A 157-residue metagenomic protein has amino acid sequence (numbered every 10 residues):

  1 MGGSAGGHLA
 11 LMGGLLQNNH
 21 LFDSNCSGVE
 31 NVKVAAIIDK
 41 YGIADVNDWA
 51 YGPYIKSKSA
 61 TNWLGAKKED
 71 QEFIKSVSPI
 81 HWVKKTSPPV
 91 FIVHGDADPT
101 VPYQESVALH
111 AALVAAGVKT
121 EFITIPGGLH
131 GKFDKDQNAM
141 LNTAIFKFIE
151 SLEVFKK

Functional and structural regions predicted by a protein language model:
M1-G52: Primarily recognizes the serine-hydrolase "nucleophile elbow" in alpha/beta-hydrolase and SGNH/GDSL folds
G2, G6, D98, H130: Conserved G/P- and acidic residue-centered "switch" motifs that form tight phosphate/ATP-binding loops in soluble
L16, D48-W82, P88, A115: Mobile cap/lid helix-loop segments that gate and shape the active-site cleft of serine hydrolases
S27-N31, H81-K84, V154-F155: Surface-exposed acidic, glycine-flexible loop patches that form ligand/cofactor-binding and adhesion interfaces
V32-A36, S87-V90, A116-E121: Loop/turn elements at helix/coil->beta-strand transitions in domains of secreted/extracellular proteins
D45-V46, A97-V101, G131-K132: Acidic catalytic loop of the alpha/beta-hydrolase fold
T86, F91-H94, D98: Short beta-strand/loop motif that positions the catalytic acidic residue of the alpha/beta-hydrolase fold
V93, Y103-K157: C-terminal catalytic histidine-bearing segment of alpha/beta-hydrolase fold enzymes
